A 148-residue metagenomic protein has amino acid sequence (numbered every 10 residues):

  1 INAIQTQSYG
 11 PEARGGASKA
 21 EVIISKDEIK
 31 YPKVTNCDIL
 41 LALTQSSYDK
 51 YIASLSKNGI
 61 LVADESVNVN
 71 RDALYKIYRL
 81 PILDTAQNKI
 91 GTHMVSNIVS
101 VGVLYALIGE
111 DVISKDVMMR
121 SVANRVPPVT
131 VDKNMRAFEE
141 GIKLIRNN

Functional and structural regions predicted by a protein language model:
I1-N148: Active-site cofactor/cluster-binding pocket
